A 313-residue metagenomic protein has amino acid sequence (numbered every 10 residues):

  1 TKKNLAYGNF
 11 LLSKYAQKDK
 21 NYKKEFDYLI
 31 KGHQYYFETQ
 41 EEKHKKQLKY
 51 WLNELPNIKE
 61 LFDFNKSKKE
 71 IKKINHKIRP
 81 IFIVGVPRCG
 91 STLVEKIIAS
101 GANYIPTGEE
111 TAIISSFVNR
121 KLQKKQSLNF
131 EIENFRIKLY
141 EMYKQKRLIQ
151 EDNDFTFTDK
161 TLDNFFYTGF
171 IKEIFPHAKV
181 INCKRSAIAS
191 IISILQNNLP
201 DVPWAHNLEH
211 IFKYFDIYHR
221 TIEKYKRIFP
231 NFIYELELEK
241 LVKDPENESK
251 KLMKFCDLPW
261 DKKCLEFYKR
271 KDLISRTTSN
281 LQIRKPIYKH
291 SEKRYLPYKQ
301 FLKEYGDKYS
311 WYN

Functional and structural regions predicted by a protein language model:
T1-K3, G8-P80, S127-F130, N134-D154 (+3 more regions): PAPS-dependent sulfotransferases, especially Golgi type II membrane carbohydrate sulfotransferases
K69-F175, K179, C183-K184: Phosphate-binding active sites in nucleotide-utilizing proteins
E109, R185, L238, K285 (+1 more regions): Active-site donor-binding loop signature of nucleotide-sugar glycosyltransferases
T111-I113, R185-S190, L241-V242: Conserved nucleotide-binding/hydrolysis micro-motifs of P-loop NTPases
L162-N164, K240-D244: Acidic, metal-coordinating catalytic cores used for nucleic-acid/nucleotide bond scission and strand-transfer chemistry
F165-G169, A189-S190, H219: Conserved coil-to-alpha-helix start sites within the AMP-binding
I181-N197: A glycine-rich, aromatic-flanked flexible loop/lid motif
